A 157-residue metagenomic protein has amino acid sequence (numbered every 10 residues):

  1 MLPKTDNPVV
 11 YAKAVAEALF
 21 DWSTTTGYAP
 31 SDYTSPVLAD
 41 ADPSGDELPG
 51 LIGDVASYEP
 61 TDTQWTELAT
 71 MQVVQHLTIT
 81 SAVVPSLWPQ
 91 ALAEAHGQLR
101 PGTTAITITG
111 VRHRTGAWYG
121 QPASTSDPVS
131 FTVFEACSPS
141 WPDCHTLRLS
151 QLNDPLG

Functional and structural regions predicted by a protein language model:
M1-Y28, D32-P43: Juxtamembrane and targeting peptides
G27-G157: Structured, amphipathic secondary-structure segments that form assembly/contact surfaces in multi-subunit
